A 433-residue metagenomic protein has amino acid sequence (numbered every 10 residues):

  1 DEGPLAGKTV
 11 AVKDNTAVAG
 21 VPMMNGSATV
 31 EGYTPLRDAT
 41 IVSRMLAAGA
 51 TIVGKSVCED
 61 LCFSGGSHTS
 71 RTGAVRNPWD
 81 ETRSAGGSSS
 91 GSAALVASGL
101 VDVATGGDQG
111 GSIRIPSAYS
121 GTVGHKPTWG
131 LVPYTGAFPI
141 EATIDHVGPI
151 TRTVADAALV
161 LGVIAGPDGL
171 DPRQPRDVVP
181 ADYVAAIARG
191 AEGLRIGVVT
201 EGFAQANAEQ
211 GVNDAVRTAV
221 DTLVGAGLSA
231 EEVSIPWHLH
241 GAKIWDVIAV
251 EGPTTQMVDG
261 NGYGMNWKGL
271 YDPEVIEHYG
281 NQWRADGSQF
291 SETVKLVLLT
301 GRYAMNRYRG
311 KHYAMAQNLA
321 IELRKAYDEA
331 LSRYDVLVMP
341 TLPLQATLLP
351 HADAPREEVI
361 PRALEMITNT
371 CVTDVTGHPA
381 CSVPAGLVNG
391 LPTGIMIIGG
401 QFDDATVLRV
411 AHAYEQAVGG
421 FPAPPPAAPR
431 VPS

Functional and structural regions predicted by a protein language model:
D1-L5, V163-C371, V375, F402 (+1 more regions): Amidase signature
D1-T34, L61-S64, Y334, A346 (+1 more regions): Short, well-ordered alpha-helical
V10, I395-Q401: A short, well-structured catalytic beta-strand-centered motif of the EAL phosphodiesterase domain for c-di-GMP
G20, C62, I113-R114, Q205-N207 (+2 more regions): Glycine/Thr-rich phosphate-binding loops of Rossmann-like dinucleotide-binding domains
N25-E31, Y313, D353-E358, I397: Short glycine-enriched, charge-decorated loop/helix-capping segments at active-site entrances that position
T29-Y33, D145-R152, G301-N306, I397-I398: Short, well-ordered beta-strand elements within core beta-sheets of diverse protein domains
R37-D168, D374-L387, L391-G394: Short glycine/serine-rich loop segments
S67-R71, A118-G121, I244-E251, D353-P355 (+1 more regions): Short low-complexity, flexible loop/linker segments enriched in glycine and/or proline with clustered acidic
